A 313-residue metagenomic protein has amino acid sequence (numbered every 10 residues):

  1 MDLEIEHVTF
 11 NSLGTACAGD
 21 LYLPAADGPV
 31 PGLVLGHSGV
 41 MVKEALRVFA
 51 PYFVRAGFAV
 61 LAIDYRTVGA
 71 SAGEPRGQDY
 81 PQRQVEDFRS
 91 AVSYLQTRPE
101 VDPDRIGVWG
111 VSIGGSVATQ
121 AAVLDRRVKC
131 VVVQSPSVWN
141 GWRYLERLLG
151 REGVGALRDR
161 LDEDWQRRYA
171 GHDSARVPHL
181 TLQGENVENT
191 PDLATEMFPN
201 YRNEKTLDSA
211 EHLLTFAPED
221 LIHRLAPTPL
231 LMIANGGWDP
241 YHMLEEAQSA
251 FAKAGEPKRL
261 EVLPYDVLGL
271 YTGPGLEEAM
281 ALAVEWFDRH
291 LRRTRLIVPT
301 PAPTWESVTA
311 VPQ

Functional and structural regions predicted by a protein language model:
M1-G28: N-terminal cap/lid segment of alpha/beta-hydrolase-fold proteins
S38-P51, Y65: The serine-hydrolase catalytic nucleophile loop
A45, Q78-P99: Alpha/beta-hydrolase active-site loop
F53-G73: Conserved alpha/beta-hydrolase
S90-R168, R202-K205, L213-L214: Primarily recognizes the serine-hydrolase "nucleophile elbow" in alpha/beta-hydrolase and SGNH/GDSL folds
D159-H223, T228-L231: Alpha/beta-hydrolase
D239-E246: Conserved alpha/beta-hydrolase "acid-adjacent" motif
D266-E277: Catalytic histidine-centered segment of alpha/beta-hydrolase-like enzymes
